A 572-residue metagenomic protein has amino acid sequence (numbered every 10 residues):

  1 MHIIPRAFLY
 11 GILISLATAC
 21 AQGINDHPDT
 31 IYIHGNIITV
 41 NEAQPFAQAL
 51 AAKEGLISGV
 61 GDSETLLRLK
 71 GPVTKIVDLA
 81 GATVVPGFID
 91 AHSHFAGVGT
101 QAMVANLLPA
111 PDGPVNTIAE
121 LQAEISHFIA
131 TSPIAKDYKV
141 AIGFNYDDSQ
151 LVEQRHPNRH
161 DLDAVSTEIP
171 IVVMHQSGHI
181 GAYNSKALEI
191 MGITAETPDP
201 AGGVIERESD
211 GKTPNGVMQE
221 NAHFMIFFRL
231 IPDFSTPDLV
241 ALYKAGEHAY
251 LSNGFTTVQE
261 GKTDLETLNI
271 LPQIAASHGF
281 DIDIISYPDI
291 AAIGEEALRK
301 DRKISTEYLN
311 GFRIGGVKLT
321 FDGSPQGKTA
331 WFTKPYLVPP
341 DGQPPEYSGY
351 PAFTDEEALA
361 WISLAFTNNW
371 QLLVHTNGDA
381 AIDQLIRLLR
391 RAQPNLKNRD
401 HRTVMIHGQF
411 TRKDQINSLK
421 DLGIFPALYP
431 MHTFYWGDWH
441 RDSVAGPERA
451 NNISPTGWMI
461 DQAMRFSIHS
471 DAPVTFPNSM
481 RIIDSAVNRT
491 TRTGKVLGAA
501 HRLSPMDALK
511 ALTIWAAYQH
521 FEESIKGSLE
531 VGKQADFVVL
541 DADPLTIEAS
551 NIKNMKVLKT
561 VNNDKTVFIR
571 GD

Functional and structural regions predicted by a protein language model:
M1-A7: Positively charged n-region of N-terminal signal peptides that target proteins for export
A7-T18: Bacterial N-terminal signal peptides
A21-H34, I38, E42-K300, T306 (+9 more regions): Divalent metal-binding segments
D147, D264, H432, P544 (+1 more regions): Flexible, active-site-proximal loop/turn residues at the rims of small-molecule/cofactor binding pockets and catalytic
S363-L373, A380-T403, H407-G408, K413-K420 (+3 more regions): His/Asp/Glu-enriched, well-ordered alpha-helical/loop segment that forms or immediately abuts the divalent-metal
N563-K565, G571: Beta-rich accessory regions
